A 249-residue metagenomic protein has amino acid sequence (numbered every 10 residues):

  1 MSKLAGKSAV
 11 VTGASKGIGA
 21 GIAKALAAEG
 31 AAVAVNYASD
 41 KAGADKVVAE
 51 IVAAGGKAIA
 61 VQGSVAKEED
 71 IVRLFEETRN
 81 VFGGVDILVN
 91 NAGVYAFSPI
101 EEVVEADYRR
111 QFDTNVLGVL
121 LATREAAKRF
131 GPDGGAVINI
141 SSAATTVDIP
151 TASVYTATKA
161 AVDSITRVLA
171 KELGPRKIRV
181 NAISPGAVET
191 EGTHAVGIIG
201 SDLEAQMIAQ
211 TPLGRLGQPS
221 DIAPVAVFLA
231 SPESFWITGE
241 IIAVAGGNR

Functional and structural regions predicted by a protein language model:
S8, S15-G17: Conserved glycine-rich cofactor-binding loop
I71, P99-I100, D107-F112, M207: Substrate-binding pocket helix/loop in short-chain dehydrogenase/reductase
E101, V147-S153, P175, G214 (+2 more regions): Active-site loop immediately N-terminal to the catalytic Tyr-X3-Lys motif of short-chain dehydrogenase/reductase
T123, T158: Active-site helix of classical SDR
K128-R129, K171-P175, F235: Alpha-helical segment proximal to the catalytic Tyr-Lys
S142: Residue(s) in the substrate-gating loop at a strand-loop-helix junction that position the organic substrate next
V147, V227, T238-R249: Short C-terminal tail/terminal secondary-structure segment of NAD(P)H-dependent dehydrogenase/reductase domains
